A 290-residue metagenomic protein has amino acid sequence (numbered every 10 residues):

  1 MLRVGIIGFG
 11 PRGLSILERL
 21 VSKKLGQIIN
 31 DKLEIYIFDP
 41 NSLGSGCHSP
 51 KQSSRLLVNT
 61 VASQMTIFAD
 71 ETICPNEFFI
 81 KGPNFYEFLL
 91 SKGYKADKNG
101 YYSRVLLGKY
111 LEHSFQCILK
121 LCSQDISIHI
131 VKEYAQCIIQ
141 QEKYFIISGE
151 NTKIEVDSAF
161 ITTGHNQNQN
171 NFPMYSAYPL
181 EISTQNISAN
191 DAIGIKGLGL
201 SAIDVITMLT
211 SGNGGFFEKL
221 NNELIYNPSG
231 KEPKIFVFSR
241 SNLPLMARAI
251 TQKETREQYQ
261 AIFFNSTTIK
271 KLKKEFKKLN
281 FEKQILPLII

Functional and structural regions predicted by a protein language model:
M1-V4: Extreme N-terminal starter segment of soluble prokaryotic enzymes
I6-I7, D97-V105, G149, A189 (+1 more regions): Short, charged/polar micro-motifs that form catalytic or ligand-binding hotspots
P11, I16-S45, F160-I290: Rossmann-like dinucleotide-binding core of oxidoreductases
F38-H113, R240-L288: Glycine-rich active-site loop/strand segments that organize a redox cofactor
G108-I130: Helical element adjacent to the flavin cofactor pocket in flavoenzyme catalytic cores
V131-Y144: A conserved short coil-to-beta-strand element within the FAD-binding core of flavoproteins
G149-S158: Core beta-strand elements of the Rossmann-like FAD/NAD(P) dinucleotide-binding domain in flavoenzyme oxidoreductases
